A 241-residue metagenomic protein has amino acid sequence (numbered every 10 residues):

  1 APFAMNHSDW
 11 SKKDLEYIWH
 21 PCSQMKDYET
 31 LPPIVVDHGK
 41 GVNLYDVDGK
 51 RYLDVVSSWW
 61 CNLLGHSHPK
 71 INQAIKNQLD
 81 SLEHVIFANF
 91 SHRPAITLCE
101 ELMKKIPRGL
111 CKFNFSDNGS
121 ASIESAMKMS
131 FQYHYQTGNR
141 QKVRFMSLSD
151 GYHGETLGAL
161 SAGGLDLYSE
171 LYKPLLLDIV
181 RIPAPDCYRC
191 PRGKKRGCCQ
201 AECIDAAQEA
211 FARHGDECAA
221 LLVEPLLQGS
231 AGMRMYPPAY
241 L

Functional and structural regions predicted by a protein language model:
F3-K40, F90: Active-site-adjacent loop/helix segments that line or gate small-molecule/cofactor pockets in enzymes
H7, R51-R140, M146: Glycine-rich loop-to-alpha-helix module at the N-terminal edge of alpha/beta enzyme cores
P33-V55: Active-site and channel-lining beta-strand-loop segments that bind or position nucleotide-derived/phosphorylated
L53-V56, P183, A220-L226: Short beta-strands and strand-loop turn motifs
S58, S81-L82, D186-R189, P225-G229: A short, flexible beta-alpha/helix-coil linker loop
E100-A219: PLP-dependent aspartate aminotransferase-fold enzymes
C199-Q200, A206, L227-L241: Active-site core of PLP-dependent enzymes with the aminotransferase class I/II
H214-G232: Short acidic, glycine-rich surface-loop motifs adjacent to enzyme active sites
